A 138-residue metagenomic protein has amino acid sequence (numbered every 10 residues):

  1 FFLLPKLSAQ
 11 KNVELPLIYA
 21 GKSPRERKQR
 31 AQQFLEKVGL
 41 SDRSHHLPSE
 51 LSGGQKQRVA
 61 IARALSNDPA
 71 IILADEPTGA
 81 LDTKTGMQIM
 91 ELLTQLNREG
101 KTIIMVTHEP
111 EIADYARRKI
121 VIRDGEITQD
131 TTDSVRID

Functional and structural regions predicted by a protein language model:
F1-V121: ABC family nucleotide-binding domain
E126-D138: Conserved beta-strand-loop-alpha-helix hinge in the C-terminal portion of ABC ATPase nucleotide-binding domains
